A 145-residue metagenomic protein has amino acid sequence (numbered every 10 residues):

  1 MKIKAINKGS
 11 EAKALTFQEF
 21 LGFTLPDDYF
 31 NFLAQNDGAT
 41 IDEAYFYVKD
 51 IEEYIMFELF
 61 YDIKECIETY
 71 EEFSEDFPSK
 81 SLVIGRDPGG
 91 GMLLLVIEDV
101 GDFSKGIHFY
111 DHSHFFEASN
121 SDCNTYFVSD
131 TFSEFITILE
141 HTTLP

Functional and structural regions predicted by a protein language model:
M1-M92, E140-P145: A surface-exposed partner-binding patch
Y29-F32, F109-Y110, F132-F135: Aromatic side chains
V83, L94, G106-H108: Generic structural signal for residues positioned in beta-strands
G85-D87, E98, Y110-H112: Structured loops at beta-to-helix junctions and adjacent beta-edge loops in soluble globular domains
G91-D99: Broad, structure-driven detector of short, well-ordered beta-strand segments within folded domains
K105-V128: A short, surface-exposed interaction/processing loop segment used at functional sites
C123-S129, S133-L139: Well-ordered alpha/beta subsegment
